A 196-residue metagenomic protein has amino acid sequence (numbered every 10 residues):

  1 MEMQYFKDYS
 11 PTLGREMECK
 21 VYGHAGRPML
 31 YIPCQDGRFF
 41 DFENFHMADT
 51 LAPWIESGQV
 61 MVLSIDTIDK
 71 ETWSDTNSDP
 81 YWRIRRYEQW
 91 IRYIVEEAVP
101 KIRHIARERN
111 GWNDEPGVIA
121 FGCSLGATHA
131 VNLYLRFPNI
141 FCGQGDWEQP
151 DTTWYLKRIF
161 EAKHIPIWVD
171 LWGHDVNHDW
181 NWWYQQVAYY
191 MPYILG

Functional and structural regions predicted by a protein language model:
M1-G196: Non-catalytic cap/lid and distal C-terminal segments of serine-dependent acyl enzymes
